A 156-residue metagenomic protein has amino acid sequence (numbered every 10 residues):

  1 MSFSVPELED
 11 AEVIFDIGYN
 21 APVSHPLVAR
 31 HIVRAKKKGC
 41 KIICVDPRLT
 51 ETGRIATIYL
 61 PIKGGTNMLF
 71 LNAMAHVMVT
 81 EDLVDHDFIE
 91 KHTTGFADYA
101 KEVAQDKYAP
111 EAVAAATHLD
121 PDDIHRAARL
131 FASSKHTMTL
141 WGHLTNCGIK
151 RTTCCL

Functional and structural regions predicted by a protein language model:
M1-L156: Cofactor-pocket helix-loop regions in the catalytic cores of large enzyme subunits
